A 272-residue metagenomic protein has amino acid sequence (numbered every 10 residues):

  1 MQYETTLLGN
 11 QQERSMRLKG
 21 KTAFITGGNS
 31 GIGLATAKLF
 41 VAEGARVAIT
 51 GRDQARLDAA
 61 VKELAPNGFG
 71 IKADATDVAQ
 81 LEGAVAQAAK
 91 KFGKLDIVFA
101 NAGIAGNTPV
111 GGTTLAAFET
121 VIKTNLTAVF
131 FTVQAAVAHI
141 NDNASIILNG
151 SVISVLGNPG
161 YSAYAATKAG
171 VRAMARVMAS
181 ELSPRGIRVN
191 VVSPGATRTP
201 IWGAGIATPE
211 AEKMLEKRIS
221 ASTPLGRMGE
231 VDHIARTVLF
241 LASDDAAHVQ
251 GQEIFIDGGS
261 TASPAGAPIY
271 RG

Functional and structural regions predicted by a protein language model:
T5-L8, V191, K213-D245, V249 (+1 more regions): C-terminal helical subdomain
T22, N29-S30: Conserved glycine-rich cofactor-binding loop
F99, S183, R188, V249-G251: Short, small/polar-rich loop/turn modules that mediate ligand/substrate recognition or access, typified
P109-V110, T114-I122, I219: Substrate-binding pocket helix/loop in short-chain dehydrogenase/reductase
V133, T167, A175: Active-site helix of classical SDR
A138, S180-P184, A247: Alpha-helical segment proximal to the catalytic Tyr-Lys
S151: Residue(s) in the substrate-gating loop at a strand-loop-helix junction that position the organic substrate next
